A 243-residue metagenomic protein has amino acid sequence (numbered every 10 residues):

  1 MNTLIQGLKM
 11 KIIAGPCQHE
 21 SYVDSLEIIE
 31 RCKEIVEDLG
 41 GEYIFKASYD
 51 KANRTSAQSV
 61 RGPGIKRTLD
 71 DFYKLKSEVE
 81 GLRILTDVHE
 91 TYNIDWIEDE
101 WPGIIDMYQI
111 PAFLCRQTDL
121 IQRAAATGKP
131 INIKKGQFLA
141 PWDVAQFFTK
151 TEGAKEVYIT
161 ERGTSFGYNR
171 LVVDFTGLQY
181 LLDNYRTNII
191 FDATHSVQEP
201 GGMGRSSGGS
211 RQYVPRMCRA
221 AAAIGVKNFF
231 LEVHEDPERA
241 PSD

Functional and structural regions predicted by a protein language model:
M1-I13, D70: N-terminal amphipathic alpha-helix/helix-capping segment at the start of soluble metabolic enzymes
G7-K11, L39-Y43, V79-I84, I104-D106 (+4 more regions): Short, well-ordered coil/turn segments that N-cap beta-strands
I13-D24, Y43-I65, V233-D243: Glycine-rich, proline-tolerant flexible connector loops at the mouths of alpha/beta enzymes
H19-C32, P63-D70, G208-R216: Glycine-rich anion/phosphate-binding loops
R31-L39, Q58-L85, R123-P130, L178-I189: Alpha-helix-loop-beta-strand connector modules within alpha/beta enzyme cores
G41-S48, R83-V88, F191, K227-D236: Short beta-strand segments at enzyme active-site cores
P63-G64, K76-D95, I105-D119, K129-P141 (+1 more regions): Catalytic beta/alpha-barrel core
R116, A125-V233: Catalytic alpha/beta core domains of metabolic enzymes, predominantly
